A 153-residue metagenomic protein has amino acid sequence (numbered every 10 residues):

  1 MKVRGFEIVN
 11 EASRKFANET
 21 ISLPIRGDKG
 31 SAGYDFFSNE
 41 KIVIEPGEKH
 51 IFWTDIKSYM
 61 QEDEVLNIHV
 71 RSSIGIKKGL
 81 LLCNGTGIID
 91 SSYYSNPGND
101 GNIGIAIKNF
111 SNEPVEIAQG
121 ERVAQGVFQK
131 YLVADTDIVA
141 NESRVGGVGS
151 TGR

Functional and structural regions predicted by a protein language model:
M1-R153: DUTPase catalytic domain/fold
